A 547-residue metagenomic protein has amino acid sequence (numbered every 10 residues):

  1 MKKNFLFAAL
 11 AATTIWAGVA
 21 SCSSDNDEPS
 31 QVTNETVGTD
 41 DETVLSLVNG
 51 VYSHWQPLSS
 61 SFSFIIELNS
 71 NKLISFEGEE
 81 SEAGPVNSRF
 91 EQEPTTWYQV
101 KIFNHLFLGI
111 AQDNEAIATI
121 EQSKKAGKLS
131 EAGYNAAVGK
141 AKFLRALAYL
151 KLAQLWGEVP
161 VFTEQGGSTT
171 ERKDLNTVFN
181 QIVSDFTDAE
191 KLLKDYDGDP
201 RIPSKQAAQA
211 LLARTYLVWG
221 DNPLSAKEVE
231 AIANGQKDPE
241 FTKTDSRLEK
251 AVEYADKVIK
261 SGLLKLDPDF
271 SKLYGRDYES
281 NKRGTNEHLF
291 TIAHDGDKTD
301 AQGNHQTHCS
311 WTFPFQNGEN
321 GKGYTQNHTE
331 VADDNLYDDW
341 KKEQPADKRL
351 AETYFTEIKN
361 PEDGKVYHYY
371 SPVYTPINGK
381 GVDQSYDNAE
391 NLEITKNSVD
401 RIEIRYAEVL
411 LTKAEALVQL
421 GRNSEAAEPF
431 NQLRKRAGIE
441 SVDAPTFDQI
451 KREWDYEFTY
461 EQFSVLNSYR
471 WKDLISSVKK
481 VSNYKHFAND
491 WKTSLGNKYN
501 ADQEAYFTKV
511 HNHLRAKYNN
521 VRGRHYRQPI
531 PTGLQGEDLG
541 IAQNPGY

Functional and structural regions predicted by a protein language model:
K3-F5, A12-T43, A146, I182 (+5 more regions): Bacterial Sec-dependent N-terminal signal peptides
N34, F62-E79, Q165, K194-A210 (+3 more regions): Short, surface-exposed recognition loops and adjoining beta-strand edges that mediate ligand/DNA contacts, enriched
T36, D40-S59, E80-W156, G166-N180 (+8 more regions): Conserved, well-structured interaction surfaces
E42-T43, V48, Y52, Q56-S59 (+5 more regions): Elongated scaffold/linker segments in the mid-to-C-terminal portions of large proteins
A153-L155, P160, D197, V218-K227 (+1 more regions): Short coil/turn linking the two alpha-helices of tandem helical-hairpin repeats
